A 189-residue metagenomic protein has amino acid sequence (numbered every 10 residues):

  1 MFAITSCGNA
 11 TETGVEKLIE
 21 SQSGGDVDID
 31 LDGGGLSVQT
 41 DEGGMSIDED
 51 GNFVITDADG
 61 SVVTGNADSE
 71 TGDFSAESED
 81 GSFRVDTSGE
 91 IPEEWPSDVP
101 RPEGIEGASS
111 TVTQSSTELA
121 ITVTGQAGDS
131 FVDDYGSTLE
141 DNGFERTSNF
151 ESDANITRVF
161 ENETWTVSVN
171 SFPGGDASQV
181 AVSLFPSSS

Functional and structural regions predicted by a protein language model:
A3, C7-S189: An acidic-aromatic pocket/loop used at catalytic or ligand-binding sites
